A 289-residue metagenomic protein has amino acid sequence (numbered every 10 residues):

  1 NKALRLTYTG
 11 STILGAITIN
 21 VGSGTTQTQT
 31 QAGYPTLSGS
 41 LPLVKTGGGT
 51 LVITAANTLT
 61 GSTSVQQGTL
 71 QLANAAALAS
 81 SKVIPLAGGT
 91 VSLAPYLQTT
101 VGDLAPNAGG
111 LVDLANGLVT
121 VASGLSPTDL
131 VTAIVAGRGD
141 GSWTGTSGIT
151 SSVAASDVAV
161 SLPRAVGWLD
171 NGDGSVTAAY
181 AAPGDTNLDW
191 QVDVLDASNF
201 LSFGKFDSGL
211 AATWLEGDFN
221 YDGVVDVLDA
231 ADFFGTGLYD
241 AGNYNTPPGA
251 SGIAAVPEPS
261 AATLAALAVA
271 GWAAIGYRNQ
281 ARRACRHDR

Functional and structural regions predicted by a protein language model:
N1-L14, T28, Y34-S40, V52-S142 (+3 more regions): Surface-exposed loop/turn positions within long extracellular repeat scaffolds, especially the passenger domains
T7-I17, T177-T186, E216, P257: Short domain-boundary/entry signatures in modular proteins, especially in secreted/extracellular architectures
G141-A179: Glycine-rich phosphate/pyrophosphate-binding loop and adjacent beta-alpha nucleotide/cofactor-binding cores
A178, T186, V192, F219 (+2 more regions): Short, threonine-centered small-residue motifs that mark membrane-proximal processing/anchoring sites and TM-junction
Q191-F200, D226-D232: Carboxylate-dense, calcium-coordinating segments in secreted/extracellular and ER-lumen proteins
A261-N279: A cross-kingdom C-terminal cell-surface attachment/processing module
R282-R289: Cytoplasmic C-terminal tails of single-pass
